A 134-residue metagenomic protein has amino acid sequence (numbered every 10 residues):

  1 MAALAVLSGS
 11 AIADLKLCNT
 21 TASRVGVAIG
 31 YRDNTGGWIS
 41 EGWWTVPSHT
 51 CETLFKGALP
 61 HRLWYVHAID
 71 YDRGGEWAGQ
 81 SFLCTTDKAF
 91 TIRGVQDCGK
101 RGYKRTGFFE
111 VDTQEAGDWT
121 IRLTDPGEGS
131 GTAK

Functional and structural regions predicted by a protein language model:
M1-V6: Bacterial N-terminal signal peptides
G9-C18, A22-T35, I39-L59, A68-K134: Intrinsically disordered, low-complexity segments enriched in small/polar residues
